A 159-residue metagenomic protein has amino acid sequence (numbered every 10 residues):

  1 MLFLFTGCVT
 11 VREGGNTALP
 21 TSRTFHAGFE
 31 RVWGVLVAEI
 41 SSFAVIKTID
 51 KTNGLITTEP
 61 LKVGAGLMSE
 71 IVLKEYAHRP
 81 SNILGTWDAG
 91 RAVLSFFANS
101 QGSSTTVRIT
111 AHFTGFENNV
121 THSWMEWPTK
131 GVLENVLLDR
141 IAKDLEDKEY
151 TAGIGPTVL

Functional and structural regions predicted by a protein language model:
L4-G7: C-terminal motif of bacterial Sec signal peptides marking the signal peptidase cleavage site
V9-L159: Ser/Thr-rich, low-complexity intrinsically disordered terminal regions
